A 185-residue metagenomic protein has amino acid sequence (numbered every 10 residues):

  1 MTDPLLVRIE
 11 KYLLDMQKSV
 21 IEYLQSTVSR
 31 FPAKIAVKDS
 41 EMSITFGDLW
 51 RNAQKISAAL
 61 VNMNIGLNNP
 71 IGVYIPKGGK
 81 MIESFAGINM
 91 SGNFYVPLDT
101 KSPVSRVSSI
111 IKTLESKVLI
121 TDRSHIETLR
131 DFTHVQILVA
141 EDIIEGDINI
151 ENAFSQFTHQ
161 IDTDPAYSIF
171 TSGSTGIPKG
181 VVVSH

Functional and structural regions predicted by a protein language model:
M1-H185: Carrier-protein-dependent adenylate-forming modules in NRPS/ANL systems
